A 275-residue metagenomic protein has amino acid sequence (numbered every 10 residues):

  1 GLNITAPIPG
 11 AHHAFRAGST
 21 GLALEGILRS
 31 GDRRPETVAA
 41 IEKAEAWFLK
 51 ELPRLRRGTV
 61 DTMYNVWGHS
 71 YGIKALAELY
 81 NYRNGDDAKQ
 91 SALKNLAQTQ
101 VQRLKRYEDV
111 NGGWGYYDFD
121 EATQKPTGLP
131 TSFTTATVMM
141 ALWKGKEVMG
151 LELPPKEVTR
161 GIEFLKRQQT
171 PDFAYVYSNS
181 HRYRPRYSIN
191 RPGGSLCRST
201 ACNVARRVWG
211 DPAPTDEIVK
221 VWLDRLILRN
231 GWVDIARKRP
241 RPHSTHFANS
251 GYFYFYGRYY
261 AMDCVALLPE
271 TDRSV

Functional and structural regions predicted by a protein language model:
G1-V275: Preference for long, amphipathic alpha-helical scaffolds in soluble/luminal domains and all-alpha bundles
